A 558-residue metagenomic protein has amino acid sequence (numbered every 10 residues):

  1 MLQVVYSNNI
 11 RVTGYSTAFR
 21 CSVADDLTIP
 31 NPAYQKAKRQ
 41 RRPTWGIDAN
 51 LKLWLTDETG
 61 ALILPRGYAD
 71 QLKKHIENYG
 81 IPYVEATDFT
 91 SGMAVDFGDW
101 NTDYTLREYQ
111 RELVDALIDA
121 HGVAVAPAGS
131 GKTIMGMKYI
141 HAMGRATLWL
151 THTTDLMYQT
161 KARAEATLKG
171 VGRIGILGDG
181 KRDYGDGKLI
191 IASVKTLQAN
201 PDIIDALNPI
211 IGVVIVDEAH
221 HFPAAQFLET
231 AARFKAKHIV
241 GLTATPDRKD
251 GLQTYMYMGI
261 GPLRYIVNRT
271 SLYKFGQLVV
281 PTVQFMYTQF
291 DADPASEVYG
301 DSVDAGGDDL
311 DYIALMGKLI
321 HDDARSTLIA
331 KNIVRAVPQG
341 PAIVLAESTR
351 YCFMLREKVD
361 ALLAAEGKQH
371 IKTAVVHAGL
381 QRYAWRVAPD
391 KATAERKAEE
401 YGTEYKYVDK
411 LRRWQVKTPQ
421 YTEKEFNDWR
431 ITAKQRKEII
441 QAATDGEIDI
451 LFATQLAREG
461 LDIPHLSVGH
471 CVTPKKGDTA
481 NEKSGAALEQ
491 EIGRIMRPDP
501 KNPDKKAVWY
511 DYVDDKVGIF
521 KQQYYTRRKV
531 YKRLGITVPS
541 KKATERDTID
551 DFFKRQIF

Functional and structural regions predicted by a protein language model:
K52-W54, H75-N78, V84-V125: Conserved pre-motif I regulatory segment
D119-M143, F452: Walker A/P-loop
A146-M157, M316-V359, Y531: Conserved strand-helix element at the start of the C-terminal RecA-like helicase core
D155-G180, A361-K368: Conserved helix-turn-beta segment of the N-terminal RecA-like "Helicase ATP-binding" lobe in SF1/SF2 helicases
Y158, R173-G185, A199-D202, I343 (+2 more regions): Conserved helicase ATPase core of P-loop NTP-dependent helicases/translocases
G212, H220-Q284, Y531: Post-DEXD/H (motif II) to motif III coupling segment of the RecA-like Helicase ATP-binding lobe
M258-V280, D291-A295, K483-E489, R497-F558: A conserved SF2-helicase RecA2
L380-R386, P419-R533: Conserved RecA-like P-loop NTPase helicase motor core
